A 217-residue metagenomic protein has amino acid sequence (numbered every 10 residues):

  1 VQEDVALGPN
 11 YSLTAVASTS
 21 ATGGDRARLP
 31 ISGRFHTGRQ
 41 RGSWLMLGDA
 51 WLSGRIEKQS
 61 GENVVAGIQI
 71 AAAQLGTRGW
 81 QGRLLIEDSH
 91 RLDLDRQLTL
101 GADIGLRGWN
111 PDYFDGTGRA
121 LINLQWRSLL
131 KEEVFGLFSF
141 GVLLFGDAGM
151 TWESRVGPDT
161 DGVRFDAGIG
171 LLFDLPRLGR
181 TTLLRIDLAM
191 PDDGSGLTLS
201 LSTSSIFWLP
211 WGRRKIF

Functional and structural regions predicted by a protein language model:
Q2-A6: Flexible hinge/switch segments at interdomain interfaces of large molecular machines
N10-F217: C-terminal transmembrane beta-barrel domains of outer membrane proteins
